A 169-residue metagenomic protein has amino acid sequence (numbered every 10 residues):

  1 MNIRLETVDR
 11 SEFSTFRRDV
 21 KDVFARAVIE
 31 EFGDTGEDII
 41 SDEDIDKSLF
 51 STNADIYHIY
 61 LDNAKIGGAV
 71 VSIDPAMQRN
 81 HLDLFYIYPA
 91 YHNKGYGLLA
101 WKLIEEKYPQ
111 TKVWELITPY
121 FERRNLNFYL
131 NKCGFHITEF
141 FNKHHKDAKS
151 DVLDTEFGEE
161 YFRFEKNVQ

Functional and structural regions predicted by a protein language model:
I3-R18: A short beta-loop-alpha structural element at the N-terminal edge of CoA-dependent acyl/N-acetyltransferase catalytic
F24-D46: Conserved GNAT-fold acetyl-CoA-binding loop/helix
E43-H58, G67: A short helix-loop-beta-strand connector motif used in the catalytic cores of GNAT acetyltransferases and, in some
H58, A64-I73, H81-Y86: Conserved beta-strand in the GNAT
Q78-P89, I117-T118: Conserved acetyl-CoA binding element of GNAT-fold acetyltransferases
I87, N93-E106, N131: Conserved acetyl-CoA-binding loop-helix of GNAT-fold acetyltransferases
K107-Y120: Conserved GNAT acetyl-CoA-binding A-motif
I117-T118, N131-T155: Conserved catalytic-core motifs of GNAT/GCN5-like acyltransferases
